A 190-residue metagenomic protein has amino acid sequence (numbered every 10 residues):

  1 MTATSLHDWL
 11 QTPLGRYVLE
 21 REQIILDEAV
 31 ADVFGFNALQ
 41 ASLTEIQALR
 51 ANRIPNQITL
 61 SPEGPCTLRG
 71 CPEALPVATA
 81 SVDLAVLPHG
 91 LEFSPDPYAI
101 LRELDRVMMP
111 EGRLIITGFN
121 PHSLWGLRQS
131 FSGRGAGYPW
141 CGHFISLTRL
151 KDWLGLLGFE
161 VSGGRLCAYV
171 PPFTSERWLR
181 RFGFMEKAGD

Functional and structural regions predicted by a protein language model:
M1-A31: Class I SAM-dependent methyltransferase Rossmann-like catalytic core, especially the SAM/SAH-binding loop
I24, E28-L75: Class I SAM-dependent methyltransferase SAM/SAH-binding core
E73-A85: A short acidic, Gly/Pro-enriched loop at the edge of an enzyme's catalytic core that lines a small-molecule cofactor
D83-Y98: A short SAM/SAH-binding and catalytic strip from SAM-dependent methyltransferases
Y98-R113: A short glycine-rich, Lys/Arg-flanked "PGG" loop and its adjoining helix->strand segment in the class I
R113-C141: Conserved class I S-adenosyl-L-methionine
F131, C141-G164: Short alpha-helix
L166-D190: A C-terminal cap/extension of S-adenosyl-L-methionine-dependent methyltransferases that defines the acceptor-substrate
